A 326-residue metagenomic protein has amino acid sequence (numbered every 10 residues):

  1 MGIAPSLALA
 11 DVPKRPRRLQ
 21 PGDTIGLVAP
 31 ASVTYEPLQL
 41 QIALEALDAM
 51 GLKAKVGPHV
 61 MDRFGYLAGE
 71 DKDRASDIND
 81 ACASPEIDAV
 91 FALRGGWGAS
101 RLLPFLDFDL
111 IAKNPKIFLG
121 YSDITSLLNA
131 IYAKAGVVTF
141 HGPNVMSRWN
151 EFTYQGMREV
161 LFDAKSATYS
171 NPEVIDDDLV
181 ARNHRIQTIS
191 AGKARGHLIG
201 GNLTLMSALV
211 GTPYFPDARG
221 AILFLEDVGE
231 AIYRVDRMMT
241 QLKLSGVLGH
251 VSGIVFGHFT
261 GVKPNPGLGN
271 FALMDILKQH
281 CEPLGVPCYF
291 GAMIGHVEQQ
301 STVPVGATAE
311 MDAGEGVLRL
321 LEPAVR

Functional and structural regions predicted by a protein language model:
M1-A4: N-terminal export leaders
L7-E86: ATP/NTP phosphate-donor binding region
L27, V90, D123, M206 (+2 more regions): Buried hydrophobic positions in well-ordered alpha/beta secondary-structure cores of metabolic enzymes
L106-A130, V138-V145, P287: Short, acidic/small-residue loops that bind anionic groups at enzyme active sites
T125-V137, V297-P304: Glycine-rich, charge-decorated loop segments at or immediately adjacent to ligand/cofactor-binding or catalytic sites
G136-T204: Conserved anion/nucleotide-ligand pocket segment
L198-D236, L242: Oxyanion-binding "anion nests"
R234-R326: C-terminal active-site/capping subdomain that shapes the small-molecule cofactor and substrate pocket of enzyme
